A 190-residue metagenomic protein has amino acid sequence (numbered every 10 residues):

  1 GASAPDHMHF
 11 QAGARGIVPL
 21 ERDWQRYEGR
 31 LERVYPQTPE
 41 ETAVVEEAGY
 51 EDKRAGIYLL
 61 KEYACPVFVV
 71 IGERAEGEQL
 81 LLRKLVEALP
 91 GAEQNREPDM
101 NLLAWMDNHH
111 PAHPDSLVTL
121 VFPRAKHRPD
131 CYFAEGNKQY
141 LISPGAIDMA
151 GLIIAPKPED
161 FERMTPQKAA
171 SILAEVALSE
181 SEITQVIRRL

Functional and structural regions predicted by a protein language model:
G1-L190: HIT superfamily nucleotide-processing domains
